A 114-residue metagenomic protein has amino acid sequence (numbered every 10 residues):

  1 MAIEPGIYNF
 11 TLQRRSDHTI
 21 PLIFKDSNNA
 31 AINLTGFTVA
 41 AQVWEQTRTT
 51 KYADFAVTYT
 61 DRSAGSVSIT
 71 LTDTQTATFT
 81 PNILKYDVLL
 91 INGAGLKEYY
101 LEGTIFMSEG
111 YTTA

Functional and structural regions predicted by a protein language model:
M1-A114: Contiguous segments within soluble domain cores/interaction surfaces
